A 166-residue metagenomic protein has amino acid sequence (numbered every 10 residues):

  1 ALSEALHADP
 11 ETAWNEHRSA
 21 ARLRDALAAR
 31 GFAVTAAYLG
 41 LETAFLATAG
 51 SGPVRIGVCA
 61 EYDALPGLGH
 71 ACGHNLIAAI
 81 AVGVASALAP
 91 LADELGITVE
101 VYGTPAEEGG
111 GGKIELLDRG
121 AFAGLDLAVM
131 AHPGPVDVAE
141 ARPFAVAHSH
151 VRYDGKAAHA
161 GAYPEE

Functional and structural regions predicted by a protein language model:
A1-I97: Acidic/His- and Gly-rich active-site-bordering loop/insert found across diverse amide/peptide-bond hydrolases
T43-T48, D63-A71, N75-L76, L95-E166: Histidine/acidic-residue-rich, glycine-tolerant segments that coordinate divalent metal ions
